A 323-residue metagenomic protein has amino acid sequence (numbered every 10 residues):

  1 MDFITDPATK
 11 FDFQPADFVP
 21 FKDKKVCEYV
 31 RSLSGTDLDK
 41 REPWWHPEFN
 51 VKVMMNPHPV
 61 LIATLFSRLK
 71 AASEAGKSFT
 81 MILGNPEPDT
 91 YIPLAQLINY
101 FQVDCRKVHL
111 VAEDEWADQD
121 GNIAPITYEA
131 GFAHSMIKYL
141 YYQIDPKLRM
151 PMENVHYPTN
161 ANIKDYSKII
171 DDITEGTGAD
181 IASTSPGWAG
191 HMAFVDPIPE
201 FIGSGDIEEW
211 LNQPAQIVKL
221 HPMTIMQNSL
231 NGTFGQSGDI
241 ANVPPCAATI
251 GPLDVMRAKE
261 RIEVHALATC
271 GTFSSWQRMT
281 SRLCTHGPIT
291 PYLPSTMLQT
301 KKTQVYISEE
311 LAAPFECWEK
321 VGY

Functional and structural regions predicted by a protein language model:
D2-K25, D39, H46-P57, L61 (+1 more regions): ATP/nucleoside-binding phosphotransfer catalytic cores, i.e., glycine-rich phosphate-binding loops
E28-F49, H58-P59, V103-S183, N242 (+1 more regions): Ligand-binding beta-strand-loop-alpha-helix segment within the catalytic cores of soluble metabolic enzymes
A71, A75-Q102: Glycine-rich N-terminal segment of FAD-binding domains in flavoprotein oxidoreductases, spanning the beta-loop-helix
M81-Y91, N162, G187-H191, A268-C270: Gly/Ser/Thr-rich loops at beta-strand to alpha-helix junctions that form or flank small-molecule/cofactor-binding
L94-C105, I126-T127, P197-I207: A glycine- and small-aliphatic-rich helix-loop capping segment at beta-alpha/alpha-beta transitions that lines
S167-K168, M192-I207, F273-Q277, C317: A short secondary-structure junction signal
T174-F201: A glycine-rich beta-strand to alpha-helix segment that forms a phosphate/ribose-binding loop at ligand/cofactor sites
A193-P244: Class I SAM-dependent methyltransferase SAM-binding "motif I" and its flanking Rossmann-like core
